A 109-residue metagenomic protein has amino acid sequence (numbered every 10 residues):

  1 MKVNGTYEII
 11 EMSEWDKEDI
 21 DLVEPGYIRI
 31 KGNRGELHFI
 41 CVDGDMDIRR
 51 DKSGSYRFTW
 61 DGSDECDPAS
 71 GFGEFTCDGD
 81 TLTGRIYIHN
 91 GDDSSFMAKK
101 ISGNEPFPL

Functional and structural regions predicted by a protein language model:
M1-T6, R29-I30, S102-P108: N-terminal helix-cap/turn-to-beta initiation motif at the start of protein domains
T6, K17-G54: N-terminal glycine/threonine-rich, aromatic-flanked beta-hairpin/loop signature
E8-E14, F58-S63: Generic short beta-strand segments
G35-I40, R57-D64, G84-Y87: Short beta-strand segments that buttress and anchor functional surface loops
D43-M46, D64-E65, H89-D93: Short, surface-exposed beta-strand-loop junctions and turns on beta-sheet-rich folds
R49-T81: Mid-chain, well-packed structural core segment of small domains
A69-N104: Short, compact, well-ordered microdomains
